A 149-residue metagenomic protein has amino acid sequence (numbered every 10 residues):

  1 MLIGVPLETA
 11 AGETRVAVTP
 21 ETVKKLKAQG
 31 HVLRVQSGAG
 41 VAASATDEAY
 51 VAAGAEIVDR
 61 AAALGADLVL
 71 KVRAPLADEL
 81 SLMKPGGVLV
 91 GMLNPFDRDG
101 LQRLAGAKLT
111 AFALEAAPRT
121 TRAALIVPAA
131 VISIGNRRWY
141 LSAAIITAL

Functional and structural regions predicted by a protein language model:
L2, A77, S81-A144: Glycine/serine-rich phosphate-binding loop and adjoining beta1-alpha1 elements at the start of nucleotide-handling
G4, K25-A42: Short internal beta-strands
V5, L70-K71, V90-G91: Redox-cofactor binding/interface segments in oxidoreductases and associated redox assembly factors
A11-P20: Glycine- and acidic-residue-enriched helix-capping/strand-helix junction motifs
R34-E56: N-terminal beta-loop-helix "entrance" segment that forms/cooperates in small-molecule cofactor or anionic ligand
G54-G65: Short acidic low-complexity segments
I146-A148: Alpha-helix boundary/capping motif
